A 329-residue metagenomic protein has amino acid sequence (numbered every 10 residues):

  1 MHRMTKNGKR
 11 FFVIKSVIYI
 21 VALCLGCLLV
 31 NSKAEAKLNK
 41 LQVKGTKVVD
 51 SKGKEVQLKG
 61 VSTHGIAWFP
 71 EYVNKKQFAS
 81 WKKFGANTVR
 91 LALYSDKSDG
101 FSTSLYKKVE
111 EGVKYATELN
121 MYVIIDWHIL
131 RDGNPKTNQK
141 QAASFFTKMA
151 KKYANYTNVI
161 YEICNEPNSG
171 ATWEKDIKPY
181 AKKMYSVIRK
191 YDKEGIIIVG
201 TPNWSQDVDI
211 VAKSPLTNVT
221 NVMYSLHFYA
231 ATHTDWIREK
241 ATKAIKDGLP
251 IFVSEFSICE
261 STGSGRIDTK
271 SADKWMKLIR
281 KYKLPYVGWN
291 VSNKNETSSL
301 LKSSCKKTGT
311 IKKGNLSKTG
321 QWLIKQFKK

Functional and structural regions predicted by a protein language model:
M1-F11: N-terminal secretory signal peptides that target proteins for export/translocation
R10-K33: Sec-dependent N-terminal signal peptides of Gram-positive bacterial secreted proteins and lipoproteins
A34-T88, Q321-W322, Q326: N-terminal carbohydrate-binding accessory modules
K40, G65, P70-E71, Y122 (+5 more regions): Extracellular glycoside hydrolase catalytic/binding regions
S62, L93-S95, N165: A mature extracytoplasmic/lumenal domain signature
V73-D132, Q139-S144, K148, V187-D192 (+1 more regions): Aromatic-lined substrate-binding rim segments of carbohydrate-active enzymes
K97-S98, D132-G133, E260, N295-E296: Short secondary-structure capping/turn micro-motifs that flank functional sites
